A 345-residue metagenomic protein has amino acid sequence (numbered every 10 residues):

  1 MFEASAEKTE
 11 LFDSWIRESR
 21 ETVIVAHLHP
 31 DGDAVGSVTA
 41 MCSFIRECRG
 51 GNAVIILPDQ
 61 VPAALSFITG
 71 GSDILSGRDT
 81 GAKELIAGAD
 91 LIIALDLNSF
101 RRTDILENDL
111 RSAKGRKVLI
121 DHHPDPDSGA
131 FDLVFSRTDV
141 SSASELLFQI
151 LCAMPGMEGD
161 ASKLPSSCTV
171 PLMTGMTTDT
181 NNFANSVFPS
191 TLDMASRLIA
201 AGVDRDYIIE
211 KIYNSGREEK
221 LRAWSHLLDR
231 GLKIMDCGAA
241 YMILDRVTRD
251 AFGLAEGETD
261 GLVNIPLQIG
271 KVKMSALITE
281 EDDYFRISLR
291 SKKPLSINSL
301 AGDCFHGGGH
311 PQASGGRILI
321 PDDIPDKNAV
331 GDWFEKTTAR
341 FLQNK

Functional and structural regions predicted by a protein language model:
M1-E10, N108-K117, D139-L147: An acidic intrinsically disordered interaction segment
F2-L28, G36-S66, A82-E84, G88-L91 (+2 more regions): Hydrophobic helix-and-loop "lid/oligomerization" segment in the mid-to-C-terminal part of catalytic domains
H29-P30, L97-F100, H123-D125, R246-V247 (+1 more regions): Short glycine-rich anion-binding loops that position phosphate/pyrophosphate groups of nucleotides and phosphorylated
G32-V38, F100-D104: Short glycine/serine/threonine-rich phosphate/pyrophosphate-binding segments that cradle anionic phosphate groups
M41-C42, D109-S112, S136, M194: Glycine-rich, phosphate-binding/catalytic loops in enzymes
S66-L75: Conserved N-terminal Rossmann-fold NAD(P) cofactor-binding segment
I74-L133: Active-site cofactor/cluster-binding pocket
H122-S196: Short alpha-helices
